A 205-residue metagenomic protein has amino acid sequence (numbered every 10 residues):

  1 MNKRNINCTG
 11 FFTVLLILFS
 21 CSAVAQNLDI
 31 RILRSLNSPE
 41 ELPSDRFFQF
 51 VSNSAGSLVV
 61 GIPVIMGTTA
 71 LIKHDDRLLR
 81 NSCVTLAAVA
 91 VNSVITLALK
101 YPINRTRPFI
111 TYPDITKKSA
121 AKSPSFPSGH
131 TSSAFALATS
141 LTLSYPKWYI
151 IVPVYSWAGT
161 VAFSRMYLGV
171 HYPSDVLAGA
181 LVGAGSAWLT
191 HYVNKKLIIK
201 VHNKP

Functional and structural regions predicted by a protein language model:
M1-I6: N-terminal secretory signal peptides that target proteins for export/translocation
C8-G10, C21-V64, L97-S123: N-terminal transmembrane-helix/juxtamembrane module of multi-pass inner/ER membrane proteins
P43-S44, D76-L79, P146-I150: Membrane-helix interface segments
P63-I65, T85-L86: Early exported N-terminus immediately downstream of N-terminal targeting peptides
T68-T69, T96-N104, T142, T190-I198: Membrane-water interface at transmembrane helix exits
L71-S93: Interfacial segments of alpha-helical transmembrane regions
A87-P102, V152-S164: Small-polar-interrupted transmembrane alpha-helices in polytopic inner-membrane proteins
P113-P205: Membrane-embedded catalytic cores of phosphoryl/pyrophosphoryl-handling enzymes
